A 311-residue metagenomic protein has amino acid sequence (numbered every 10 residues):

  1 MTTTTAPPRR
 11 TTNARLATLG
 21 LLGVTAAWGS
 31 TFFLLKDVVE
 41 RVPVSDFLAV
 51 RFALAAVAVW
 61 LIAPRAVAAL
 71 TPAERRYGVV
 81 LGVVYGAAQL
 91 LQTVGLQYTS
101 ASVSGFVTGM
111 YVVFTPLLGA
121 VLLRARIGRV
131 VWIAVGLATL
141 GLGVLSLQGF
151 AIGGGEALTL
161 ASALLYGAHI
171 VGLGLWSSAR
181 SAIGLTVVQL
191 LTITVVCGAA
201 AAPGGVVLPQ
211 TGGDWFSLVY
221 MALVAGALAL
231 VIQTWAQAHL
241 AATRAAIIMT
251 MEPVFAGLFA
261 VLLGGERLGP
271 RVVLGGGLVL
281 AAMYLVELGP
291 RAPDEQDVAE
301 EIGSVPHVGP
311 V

Functional and structural regions predicted by a protein language model:
T2, L16, E40-A87, F114-L118 (+4 more regions): Transmembrane alpha-helices of multi-pass small-molecule transport proteins
T2-R10, L19, F52, L142 (+3 more regions): C-terminal-most transmembrane helix of multi-pass membrane proteins
A27, T31-F32, W60-T108, V144 (+1 more regions): Specific transmembrane alpha-helical segments of multi-pass solute transporters/efflux pumps, especially DMT/EamA
F33, S45, A55-V59, T115-L117 (+5 more regions): Transmembrane alpha-helical segments that form core, pore/gating elements of small-molecule transporters/exporters
D46-V57, V84-Y85, Q89, T93-R126 (+2 more regions): Specific alpha-helical transmembrane segments that line the substrate/conduction pathway and gating interfaces
A49-V50, S104-Y111, G172-T194, G226-L262: Helix-helix packing/entry segments at the starts of transmembrane helices
V59, V79, Y85, I127-L147 (+4 more regions): Hydrophobic transmembrane alpha-helices of multi-pass small-molecule transport proteins
T71-R76, G105-T108, V121-G141, I152-E156 (+2 more regions): Loop-to-transmembrane alpha-helix entry segments
